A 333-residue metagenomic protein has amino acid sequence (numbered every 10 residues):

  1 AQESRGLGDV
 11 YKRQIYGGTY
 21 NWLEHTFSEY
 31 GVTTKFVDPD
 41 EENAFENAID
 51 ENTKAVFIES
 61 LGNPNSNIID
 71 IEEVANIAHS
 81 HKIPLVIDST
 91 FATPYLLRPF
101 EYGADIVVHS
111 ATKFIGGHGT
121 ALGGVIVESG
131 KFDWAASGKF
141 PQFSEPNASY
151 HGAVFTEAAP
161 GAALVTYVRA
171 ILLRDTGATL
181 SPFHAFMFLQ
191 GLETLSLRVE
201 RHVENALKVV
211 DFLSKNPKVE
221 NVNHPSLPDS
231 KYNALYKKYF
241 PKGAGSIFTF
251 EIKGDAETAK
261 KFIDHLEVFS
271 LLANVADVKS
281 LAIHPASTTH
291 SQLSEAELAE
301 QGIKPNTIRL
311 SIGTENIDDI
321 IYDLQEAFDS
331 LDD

Functional and structural regions predicted by a protein language model:
A1-Y11: Single conserved hydrophobic/aromatic residue that forms the stacking wall/gate of nucleotide- or nucleobase-binding
D9, T34, L85-V86, V107: Hydrophobic beta-strand scaffold residues
D9, V56-E59, V74, D88 (+5 more regions): Buried hydrophobic positions in well-ordered alpha/beta secondary-structure cores of metabolic enzymes
G17, E24-H25, E51, R198 (+3 more regions): PLP-dependent enzyme catalytic core of the Aspartate aminotransferase-like
T26, Y30-V37: A glycine-rich helix N-cap at a beta->alpha junction
P39-L97, E101, I106, T112-F114 (+1 more regions): Active-site phosphate-binding strand-loop segment of PLP-dependent enzymes
I106-H109, I115-I247, E251-V278: Active-site C-terminal subdomain of aminotransferase-like
